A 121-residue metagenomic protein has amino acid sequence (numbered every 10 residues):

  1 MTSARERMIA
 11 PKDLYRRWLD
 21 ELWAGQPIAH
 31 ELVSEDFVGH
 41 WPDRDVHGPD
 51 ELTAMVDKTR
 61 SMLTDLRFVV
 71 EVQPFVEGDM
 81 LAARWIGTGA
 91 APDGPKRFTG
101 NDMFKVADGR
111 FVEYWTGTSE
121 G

Functional and structural regions predicted by a protein language model:
M1-G121: C-terminal and inter-domain tail/linker signature
